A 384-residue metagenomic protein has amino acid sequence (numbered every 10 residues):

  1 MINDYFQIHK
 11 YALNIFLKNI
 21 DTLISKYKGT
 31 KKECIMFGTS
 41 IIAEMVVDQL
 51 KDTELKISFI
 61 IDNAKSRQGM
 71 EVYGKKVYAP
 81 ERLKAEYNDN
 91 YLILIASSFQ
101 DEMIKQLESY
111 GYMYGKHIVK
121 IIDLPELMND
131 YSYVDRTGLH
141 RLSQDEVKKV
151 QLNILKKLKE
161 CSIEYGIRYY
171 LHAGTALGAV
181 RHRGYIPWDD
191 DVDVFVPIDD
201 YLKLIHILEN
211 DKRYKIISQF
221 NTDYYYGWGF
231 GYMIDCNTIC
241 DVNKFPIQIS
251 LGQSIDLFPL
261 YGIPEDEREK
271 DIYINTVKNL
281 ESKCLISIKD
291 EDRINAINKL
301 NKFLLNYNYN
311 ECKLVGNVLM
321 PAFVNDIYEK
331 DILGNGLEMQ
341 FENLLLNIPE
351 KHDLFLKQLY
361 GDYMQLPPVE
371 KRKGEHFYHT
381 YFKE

Functional and structural regions predicted by a protein language model:
M1-N129: Hydrophobic, well-ordered beta-alpha structural blocks that scaffold small-molecule cofactor pockets
M1-N19, Y110, D123-L142, I272-T276 (+1 more regions): Membrane-proximal basic amphipathic "stem/tether" segments
K32, M36-I42, D48, T53 (+2 more regions): Active-site nucleotide-donor binding segment shared across nucleotidyl transfer reactions
A43-V46, E102-I104, G178-R181, K203-I205 (+4 more regions): Short catalytic/ligand-binding loop motif for oxyanion handling, primarily in non-cytosolic enzymes, centered on
F59, A64, R183-I205, N343: Catalytic metal-binding acidic patch
L107, L204-D211: Short amphipathic alpha-helices in soluble, non-transmembrane regions that often serve as interface/regulatory elements
Y131-I163, L208-E265, K283-G361, L366-E384: Conserved catalytic core of two-metal-ion nucleotidyltransferases
